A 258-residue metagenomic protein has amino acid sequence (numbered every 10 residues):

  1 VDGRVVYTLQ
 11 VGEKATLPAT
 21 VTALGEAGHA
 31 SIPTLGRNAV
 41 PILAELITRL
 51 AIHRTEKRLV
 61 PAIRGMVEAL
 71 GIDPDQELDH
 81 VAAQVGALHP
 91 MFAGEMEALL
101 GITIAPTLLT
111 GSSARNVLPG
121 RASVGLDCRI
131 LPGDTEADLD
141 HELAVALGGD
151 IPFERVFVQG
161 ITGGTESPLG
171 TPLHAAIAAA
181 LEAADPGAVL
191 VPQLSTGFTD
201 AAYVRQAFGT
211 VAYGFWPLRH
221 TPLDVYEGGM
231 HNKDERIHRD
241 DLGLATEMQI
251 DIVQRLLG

Functional and structural regions predicted by a protein language model:
V1-G258: Metal-dependent amide/peptide-bond hydrolase catalytic core, centered on the "pita-bread" metallohydrolase fold
